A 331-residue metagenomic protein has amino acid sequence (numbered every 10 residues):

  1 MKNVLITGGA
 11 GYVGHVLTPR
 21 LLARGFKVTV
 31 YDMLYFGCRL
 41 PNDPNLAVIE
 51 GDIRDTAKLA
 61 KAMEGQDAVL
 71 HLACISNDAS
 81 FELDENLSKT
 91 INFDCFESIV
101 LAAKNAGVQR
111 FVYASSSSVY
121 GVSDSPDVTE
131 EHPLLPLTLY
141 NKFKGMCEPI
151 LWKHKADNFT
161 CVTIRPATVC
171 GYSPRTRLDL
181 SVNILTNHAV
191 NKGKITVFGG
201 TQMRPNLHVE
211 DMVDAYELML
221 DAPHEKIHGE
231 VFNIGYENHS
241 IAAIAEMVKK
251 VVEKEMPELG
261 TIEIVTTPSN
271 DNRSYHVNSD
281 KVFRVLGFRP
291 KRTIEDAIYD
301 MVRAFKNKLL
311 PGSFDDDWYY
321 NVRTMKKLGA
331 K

Functional and structural regions predicted by a protein language model:
V4-R24: N-terminal Rossmann NAD(P)H-binding glycine-rich loop of SDR-like oxidoreductase domains
P44-R54: Rossmann-fold cofactor-recognition segment
I53-I91: NAD(P)H-binding glycine-rich loop region in Rossmannoid oxidoreductase-like domains and their noncatalytic homologs
R54, L87-S98, L134, T138 (+1 more regions): Glycine-rich NAD(P)-binding loop of the Rossmann-fold in SDR/ketoreductase-type enzymes
H71, E97-L139: Conserved Rossmann-fold NAD(P)-dependent oxidoreductase catalytic core, especially the SDR/UDP-sugar
Y120-G121, T138-L139, I164-L180: Flexible, glycine-rich beta-alpha linker
V122, L135-V162, V190: Active-site Tyr-X1-5-Lys
G193, F198-K331: C-terminal substrate-binding subdomain of Rossmann-fold SDR/epimerase-dehydratase oxidoreductases
